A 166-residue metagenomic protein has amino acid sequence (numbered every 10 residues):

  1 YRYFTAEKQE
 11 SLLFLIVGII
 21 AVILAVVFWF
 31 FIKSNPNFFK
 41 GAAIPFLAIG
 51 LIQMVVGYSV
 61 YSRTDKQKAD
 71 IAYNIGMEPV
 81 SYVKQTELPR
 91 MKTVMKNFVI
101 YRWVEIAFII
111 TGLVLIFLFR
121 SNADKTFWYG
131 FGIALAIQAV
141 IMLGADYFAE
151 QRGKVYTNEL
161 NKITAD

Functional and structural regions predicted by a protein language model:
Y1-F30, P89-F98, G144-T164: Cytosolic-side membrane-entry/anchor segment at the start of a transmembrane helix
Y3-M54, G112-N122: Long, highly hydrophobic alpha-helical transmembrane signal-anchor segments
V17, A42-I49, V104-F108, F131-Q138: Hydrophobic alpha-helical transmembrane segments of polytopic
A21-A25, G50-V60, I109-G112, L135-M142 (+1 more regions): Helical transmembrane-bundle signal
F30-N37, S62-D65, A69, F117-K125 (+1 more regions): Transmembrane helix-loop junctions in multipass membrane proteins, especially transporters and channels
Y58-Q85: Membrane-helix interface/capping segments
V80-I109: C-terminal halves and exits of single transmembrane alpha-helices
A107-I137: Hydrophobic alpha-helical transmembrane segments and immediately flanking/interface helices in integral membrane
